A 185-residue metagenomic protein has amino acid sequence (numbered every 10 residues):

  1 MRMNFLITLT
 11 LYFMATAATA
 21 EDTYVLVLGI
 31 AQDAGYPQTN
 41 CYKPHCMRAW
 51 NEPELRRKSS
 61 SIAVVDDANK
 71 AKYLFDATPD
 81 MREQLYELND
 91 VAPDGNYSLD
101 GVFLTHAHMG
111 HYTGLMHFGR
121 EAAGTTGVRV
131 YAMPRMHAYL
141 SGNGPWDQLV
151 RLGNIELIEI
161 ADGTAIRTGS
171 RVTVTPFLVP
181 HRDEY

Functional and structural regions predicted by a protein language model:
R2-T8: Sec-dependent signal peptide recognition, specifically the positively charged N-region followed immediately by
L11: Polar, low-complexity loop segments and adjacent catalytic/binding residues used for recognizing and processing sugar
A15-A17: N-terminal signal peptide c-region/cleavage motif recognized by signal peptidases
A20-Y185: Binuclear metal-dependent hydrolase catalytic cores
